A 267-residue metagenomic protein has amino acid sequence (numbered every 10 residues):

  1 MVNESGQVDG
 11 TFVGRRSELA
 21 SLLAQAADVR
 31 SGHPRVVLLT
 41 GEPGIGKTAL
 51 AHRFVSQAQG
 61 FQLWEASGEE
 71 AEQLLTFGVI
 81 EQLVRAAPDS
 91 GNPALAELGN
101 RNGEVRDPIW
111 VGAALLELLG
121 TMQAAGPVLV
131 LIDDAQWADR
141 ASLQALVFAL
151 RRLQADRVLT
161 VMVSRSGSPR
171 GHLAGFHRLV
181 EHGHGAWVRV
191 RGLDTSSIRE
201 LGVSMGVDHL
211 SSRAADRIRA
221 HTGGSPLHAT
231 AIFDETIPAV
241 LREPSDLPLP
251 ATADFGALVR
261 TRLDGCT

Functional and structural regions predicted by a protein language model:
M1-T267: Key residue(s) within conserved catalytic/signature motifs
